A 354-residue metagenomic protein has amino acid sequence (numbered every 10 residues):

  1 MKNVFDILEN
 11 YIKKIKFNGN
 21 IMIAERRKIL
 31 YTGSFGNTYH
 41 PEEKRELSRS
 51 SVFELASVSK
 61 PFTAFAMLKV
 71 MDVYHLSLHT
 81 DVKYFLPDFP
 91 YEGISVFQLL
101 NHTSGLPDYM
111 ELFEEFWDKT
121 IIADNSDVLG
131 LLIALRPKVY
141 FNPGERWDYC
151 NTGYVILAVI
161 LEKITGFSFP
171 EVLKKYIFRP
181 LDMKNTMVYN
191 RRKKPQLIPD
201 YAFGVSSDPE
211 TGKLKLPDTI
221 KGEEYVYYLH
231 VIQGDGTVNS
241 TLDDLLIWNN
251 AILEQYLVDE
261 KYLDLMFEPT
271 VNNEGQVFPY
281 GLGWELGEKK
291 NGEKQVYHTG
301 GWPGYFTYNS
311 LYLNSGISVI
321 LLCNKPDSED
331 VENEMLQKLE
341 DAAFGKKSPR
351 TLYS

Functional and structural regions predicted by a protein language model:
M1-F53, H75-T80, L135-P137: Short, conserved catalytic-motif segment at the N-terminal edge
L8, R27, F53-H79, L157-E162 (+2 more regions): Active-site SXXK
M22, Q98-L100, S318-L322: Structural recognition of the beta-strand scaffold that forms the well-ordered cores of secreted hydrolase catalytic
Y39, G93-V296: Short, surface-exposed loop or secondary-structure junction motifs that flank catalytic or metal-binding residues
S77-E92, P180-L181: Short, glycine/proline-biased beta-turn/loop segments that scaffold the active-site neighborhood
T307-P326: Short, well-ordered beta-strand elements
P326-S354: Short, gly/Ser/Thr-rich active-site loops of penicillin-recognizing serine hydrolases
